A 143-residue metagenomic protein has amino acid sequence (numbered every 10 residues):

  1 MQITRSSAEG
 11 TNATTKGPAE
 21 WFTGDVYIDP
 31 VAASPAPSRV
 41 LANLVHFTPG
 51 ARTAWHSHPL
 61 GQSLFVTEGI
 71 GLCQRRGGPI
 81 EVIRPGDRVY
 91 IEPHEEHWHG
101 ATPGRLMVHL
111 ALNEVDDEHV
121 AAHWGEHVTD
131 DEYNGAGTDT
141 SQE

Functional and structural regions predicted by a protein language model:
M1-R39, A121-E143: A short, N-terminal "cap"/entry segment at the start of jelly-roll beta-barrel domains of the cupin/DSBH fold
Y27-P30, N43-H58, P93: Conserved short histidine dyad/triad with adjacent acidic residue
L44-T48, S57-C73, L112-V115: Short, conserved beta-strand element in jelly-roll/cupin
T53-H56, C73-Q74, I91, E96-P103: Short beta-strand His + acidic residue motifs that chelate non-heme Fe in jelly-roll/DSBH and cupin folds
S63, Y90, G104-H123: A short hydrophobic beta-strand segment most commonly corresponding to one strand of the jelly-roll/cupin
G77-H94: Short acidic-glycine-tyrosine-enriched beta hairpin
